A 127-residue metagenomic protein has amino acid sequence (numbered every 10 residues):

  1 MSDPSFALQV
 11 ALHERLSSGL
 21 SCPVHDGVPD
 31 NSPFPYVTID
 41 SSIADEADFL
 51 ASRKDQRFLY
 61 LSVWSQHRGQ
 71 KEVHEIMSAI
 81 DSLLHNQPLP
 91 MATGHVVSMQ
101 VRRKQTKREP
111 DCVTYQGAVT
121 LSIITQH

Functional and structural regions predicted by a protein language model:
M1-A51, E75-S82, Q87-G94: Small/polar-rich, solvent-exposed N-terminal microdomains that initiate assembly or binding
S2-D3, H67, D111: Charge-dense, low-complexity intrinsically disordered segments
C22, V37, L59, M99 (+1 more regions): A broad, low-specificity signal marking well-ordered, structured residues that form hydrophobic/aromatic
S42-E46, Q66-R68, H127: Short, charged/polar surface micro-motifs in flexible loops or helix N-caps
R53-H67, Y115-T125: Oligomerization/assembly interface segments of phage tail-like spikes and tubes
R68-E75: Short, conserved charged micro-motifs
S82-H127: Acidic-leaning, charged glycine-interspersed low-complexity segments
